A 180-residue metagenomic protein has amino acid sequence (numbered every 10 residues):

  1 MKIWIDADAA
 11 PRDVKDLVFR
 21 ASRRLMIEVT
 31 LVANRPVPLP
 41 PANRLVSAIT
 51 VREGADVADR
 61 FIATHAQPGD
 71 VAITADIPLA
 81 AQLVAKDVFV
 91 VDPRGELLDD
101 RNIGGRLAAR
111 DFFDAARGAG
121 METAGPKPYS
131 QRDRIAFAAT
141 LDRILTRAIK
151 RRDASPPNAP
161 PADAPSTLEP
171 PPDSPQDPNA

Functional and structural regions predicted by a protein language model:
M1-D163, L168-A180: Nuclease catalytic cores that cleave nucleic-acid phosphodiester bonds, predominantly acidic two-metal-ion
